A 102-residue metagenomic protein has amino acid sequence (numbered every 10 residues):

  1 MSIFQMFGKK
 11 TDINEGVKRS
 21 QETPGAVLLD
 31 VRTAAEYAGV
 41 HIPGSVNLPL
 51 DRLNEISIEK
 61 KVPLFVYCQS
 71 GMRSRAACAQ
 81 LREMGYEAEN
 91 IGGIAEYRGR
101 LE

Functional and structural regions predicted by a protein language model:
S2-V27, V31-P63, M72-E102: Rhodanese-like catalytic fold shared by cysteine-dependent sulfurtransferases and DSP/PTP-type phosphatases
Y67: Short, surface-exposed ligand- or partner-binding patches at beta-edge/loop junctions that are enriched in aromatics
